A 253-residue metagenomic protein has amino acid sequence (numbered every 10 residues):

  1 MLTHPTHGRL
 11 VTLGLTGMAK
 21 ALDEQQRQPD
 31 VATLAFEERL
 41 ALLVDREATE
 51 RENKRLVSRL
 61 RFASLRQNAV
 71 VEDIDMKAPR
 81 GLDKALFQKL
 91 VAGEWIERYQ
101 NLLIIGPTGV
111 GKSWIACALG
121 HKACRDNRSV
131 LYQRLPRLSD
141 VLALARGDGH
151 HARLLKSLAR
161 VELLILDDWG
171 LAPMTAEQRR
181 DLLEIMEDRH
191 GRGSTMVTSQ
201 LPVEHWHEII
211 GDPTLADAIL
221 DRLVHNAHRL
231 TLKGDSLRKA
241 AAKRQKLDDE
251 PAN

Functional and structural regions predicted by a protein language model:
M1-T3: A conserved P-loop NTPase coupling/switch region
P5-G8, E24-Q28, D73, N101-I105 (+1 more regions): Short hinge/gating elements
H7, V11, L15-Q67: Interdomain "pre-motor" coupling segment immediately N-terminal to P-loop NTPase/helicase cores
G8-V11, K20-D23, A41-L42, S58 (+8 more regions): Solvent-exposed alpha-helical segments within well-ordered globular domains of core cellular machineries
L22, Q133, R137-V161, W169-N253: Replace "adjacent to P-loop NTPase cores in ATP/GTP-dependent enzymes" with "adjacent to NTP-binding cores
E50, R55-K89, E97: Clamp-loader machinery-focused feature within the broader ASCE/P-loop NTPase space
L82-R160: Conserved P-loop
